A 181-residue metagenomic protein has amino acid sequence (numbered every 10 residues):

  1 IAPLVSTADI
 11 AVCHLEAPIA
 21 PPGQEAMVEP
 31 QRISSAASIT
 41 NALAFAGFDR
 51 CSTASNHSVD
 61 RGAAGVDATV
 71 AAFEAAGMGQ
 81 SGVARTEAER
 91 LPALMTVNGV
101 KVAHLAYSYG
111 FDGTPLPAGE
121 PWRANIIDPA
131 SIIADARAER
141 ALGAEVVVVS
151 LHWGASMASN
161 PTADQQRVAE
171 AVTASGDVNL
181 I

Functional and structural regions predicted by a protein language model:
I1-I181: Acidic, metal/ion-coordinating pockets
